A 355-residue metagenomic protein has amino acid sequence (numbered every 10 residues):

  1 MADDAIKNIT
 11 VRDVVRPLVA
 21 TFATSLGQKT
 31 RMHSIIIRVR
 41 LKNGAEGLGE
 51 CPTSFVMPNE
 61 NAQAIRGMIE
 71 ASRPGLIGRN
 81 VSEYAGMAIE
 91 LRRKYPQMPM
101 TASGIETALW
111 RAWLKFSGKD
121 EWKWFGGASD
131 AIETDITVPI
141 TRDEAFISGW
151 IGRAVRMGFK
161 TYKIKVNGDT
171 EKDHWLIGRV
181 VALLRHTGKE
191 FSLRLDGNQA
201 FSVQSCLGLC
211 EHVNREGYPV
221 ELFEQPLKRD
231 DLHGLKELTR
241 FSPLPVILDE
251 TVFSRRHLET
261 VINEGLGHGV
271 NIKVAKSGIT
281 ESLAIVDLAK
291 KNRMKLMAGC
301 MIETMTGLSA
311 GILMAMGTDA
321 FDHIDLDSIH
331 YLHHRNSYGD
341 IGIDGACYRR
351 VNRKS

Functional and structural regions predicted by a protein language model:
A2-L193, N198-L207, E211-N214, F241 (+1 more regions): N-terminal capping/lid subdomain adjacent to the active-site entrance of alpha/beta enzymes
D4, M157, Y218, G265 (+1 more regions): Structured loop/turn residues at beta-strand edges in well-structured enzyme cores
G78, K119, L244, M294 (+1 more regions): Short glycine/serine/threonine/alanine-rich loop segments
R111-K115, D287-K290, I312-M316: Short glycine/serine- and small hydrophobic-enriched flexible loop segments
I136, N271, D325-L326: Structural signal for conserved beta-strand scaffold positions within catalytic alpha/beta enzyme cores
I164, T170-M301, M305-S309, L332-I343: Catalytic core of soluble alpha/beta enzymes
I302-S355: C-terminal alpha-helical cap/extension of soluble enzyme domains
